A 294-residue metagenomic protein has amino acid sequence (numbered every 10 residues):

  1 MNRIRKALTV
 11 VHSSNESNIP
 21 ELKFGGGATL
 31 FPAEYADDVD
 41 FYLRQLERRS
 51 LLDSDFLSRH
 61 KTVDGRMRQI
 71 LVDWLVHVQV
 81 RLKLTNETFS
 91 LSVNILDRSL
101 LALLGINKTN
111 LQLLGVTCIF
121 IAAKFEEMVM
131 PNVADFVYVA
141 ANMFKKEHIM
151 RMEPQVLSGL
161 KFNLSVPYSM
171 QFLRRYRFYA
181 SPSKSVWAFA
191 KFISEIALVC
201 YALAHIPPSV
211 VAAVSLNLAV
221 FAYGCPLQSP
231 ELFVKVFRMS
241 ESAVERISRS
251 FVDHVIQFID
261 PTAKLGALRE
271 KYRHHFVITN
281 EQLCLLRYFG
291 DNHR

Functional and structural regions predicted by a protein language model:
M1-V116, F120-R294: Acidic, serine/threonine-rich low-complexity regulatory regions at protein termini of eukaryotic cell-cycle
